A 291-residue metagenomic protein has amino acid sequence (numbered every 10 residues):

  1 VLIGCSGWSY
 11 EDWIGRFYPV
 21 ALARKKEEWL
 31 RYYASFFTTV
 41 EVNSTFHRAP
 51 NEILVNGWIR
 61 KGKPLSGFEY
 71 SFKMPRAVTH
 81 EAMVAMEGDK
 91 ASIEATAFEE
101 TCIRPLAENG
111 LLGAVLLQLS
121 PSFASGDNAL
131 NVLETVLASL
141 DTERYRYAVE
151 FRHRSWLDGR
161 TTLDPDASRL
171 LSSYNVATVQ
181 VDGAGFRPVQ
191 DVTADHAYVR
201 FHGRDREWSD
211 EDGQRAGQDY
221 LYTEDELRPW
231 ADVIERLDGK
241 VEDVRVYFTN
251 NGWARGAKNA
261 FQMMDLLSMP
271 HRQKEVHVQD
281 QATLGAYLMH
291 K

Functional and structural regions predicted by a protein language model:
V1-K291: Residues lining hydrophobic/aromatic ligand-binding pockets adjacent to catalytic sites
